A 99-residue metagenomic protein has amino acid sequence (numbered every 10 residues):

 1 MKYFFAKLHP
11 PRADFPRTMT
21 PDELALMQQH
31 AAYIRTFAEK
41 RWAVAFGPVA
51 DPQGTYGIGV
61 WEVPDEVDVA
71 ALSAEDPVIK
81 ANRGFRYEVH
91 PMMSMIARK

Functional and structural regions predicted by a protein language model:
M1-K99: Conserved, structured core segments of small domains
